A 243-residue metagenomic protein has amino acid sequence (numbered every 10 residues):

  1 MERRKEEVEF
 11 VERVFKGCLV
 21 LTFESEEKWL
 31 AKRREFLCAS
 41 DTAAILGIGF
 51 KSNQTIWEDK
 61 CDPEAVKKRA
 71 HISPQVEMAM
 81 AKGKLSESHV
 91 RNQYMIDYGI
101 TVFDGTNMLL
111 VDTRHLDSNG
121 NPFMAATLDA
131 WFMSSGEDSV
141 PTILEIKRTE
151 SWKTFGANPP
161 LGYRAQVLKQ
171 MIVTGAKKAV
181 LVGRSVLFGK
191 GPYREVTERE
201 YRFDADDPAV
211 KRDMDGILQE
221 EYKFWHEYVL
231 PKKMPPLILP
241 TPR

Functional and structural regions predicted by a protein language model:
M1, P242-R243: C-terminal end-of-chain micro-motif
M1-S86: Charged, glycine-rich intrinsically disordered N-terminal tails and low-complexity linkers that flank
E7, G49-N53, S86, V90 (+3 more regions): Alpha-helical structural motif
E24, R33, F50, W57 (+4 more regions): Secondary-structure transition motif
K32, I45, I56-K60, Q93 (+2 more regions): Residues that form generic nucleotide/phosphate-binding pockets
A79-K82, S86-G99: Short, well-structured hydrophobic secondary-structure segments
M80, D97-M234: Nucleic-acid nuclease catalytic cores
K232, L237-P242: Cystatin/cathelin-like cysteine-protease inhibitor module
